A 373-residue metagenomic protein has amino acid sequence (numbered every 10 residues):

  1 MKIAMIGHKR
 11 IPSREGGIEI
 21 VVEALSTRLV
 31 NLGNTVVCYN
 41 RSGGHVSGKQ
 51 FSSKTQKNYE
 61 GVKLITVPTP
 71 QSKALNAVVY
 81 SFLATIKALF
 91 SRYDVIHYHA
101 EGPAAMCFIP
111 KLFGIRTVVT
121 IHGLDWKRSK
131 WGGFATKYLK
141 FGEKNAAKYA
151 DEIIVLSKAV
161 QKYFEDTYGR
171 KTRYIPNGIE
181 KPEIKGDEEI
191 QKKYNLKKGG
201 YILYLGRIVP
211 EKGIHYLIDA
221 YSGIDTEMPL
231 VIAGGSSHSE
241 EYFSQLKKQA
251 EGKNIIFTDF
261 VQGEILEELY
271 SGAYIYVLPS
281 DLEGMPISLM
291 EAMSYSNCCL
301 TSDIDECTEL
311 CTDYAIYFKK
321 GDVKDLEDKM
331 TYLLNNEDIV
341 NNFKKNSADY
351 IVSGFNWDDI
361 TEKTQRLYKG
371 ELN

Functional and structural regions predicted by a protein language model:
A4-E15, V21, T27-S72, A159-E165 (+2 more regions): N-terminal strand-loop element at the rim of the active site of nucleotide-sugar-dependent glycosyltransferases
I20, Y204, V209-G223: A conserved mid-protein helix/loop that constitutes part of the nucleotide-sugar donor-binding site
I86-L89, L112, T136-I153: Membrane-proximal helix-turn-helix segments that form the acceptor-binding/catalytic region of lipid-linked
Y98-P103: Short His-centered aromatic/hydrophobic patch
F243-E264: Nucleotide-activated donor-binding/catalytic signature segment of Leloir-type glycosyltransferases, i.e., the conserved
F260-V261, E268-A273: Short alpha-helical donor nucleotide-sugar binding micro-motif in glycosyltransferases
D281: Aromatic "clamp/platform" in nucleotide-sugar-dependent glycosyltransferases that forms part of the donor/acceptor
T301, I316-K324, M330-D338: Conserved acidic donor-binding segment of nucleotide-sugar-dependent glycosyltransferases
